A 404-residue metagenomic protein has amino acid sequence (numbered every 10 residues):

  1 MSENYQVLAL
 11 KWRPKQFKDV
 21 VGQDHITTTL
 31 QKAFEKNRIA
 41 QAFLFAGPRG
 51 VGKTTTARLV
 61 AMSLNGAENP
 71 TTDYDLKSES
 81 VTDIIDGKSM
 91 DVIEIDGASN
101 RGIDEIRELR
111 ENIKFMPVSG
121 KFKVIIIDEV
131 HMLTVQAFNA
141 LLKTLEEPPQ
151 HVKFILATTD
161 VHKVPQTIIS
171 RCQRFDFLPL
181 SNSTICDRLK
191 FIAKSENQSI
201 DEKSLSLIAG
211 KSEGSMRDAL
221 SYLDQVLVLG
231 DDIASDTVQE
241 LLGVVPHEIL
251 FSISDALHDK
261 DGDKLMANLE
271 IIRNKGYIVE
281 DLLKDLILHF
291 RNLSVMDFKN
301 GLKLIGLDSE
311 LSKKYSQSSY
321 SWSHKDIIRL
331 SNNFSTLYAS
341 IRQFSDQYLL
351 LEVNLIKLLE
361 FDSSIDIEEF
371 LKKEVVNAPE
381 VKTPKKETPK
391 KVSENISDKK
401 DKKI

Functional and structural regions predicted by a protein language model:
M1-R174, T184, I192, F361: P-loop/Walker A NTP-binding region and its immediately flanking N-terminal helices in P-loop NTPase folds
I26, M62, K88-S89, E105-E111 (+3 more regions): Extended, largely alpha-helical regulatory/partner-binding modules appended to the mid-to-C-terminal parts
T54, L269, I287, V353 (+2 more regions): General helical secondary-structure elements
S78, P165, P246, D308 (+2 more regions): Alpha-helix initiation/capping motif
P379-I404: Acidic, low-complexity intrinsically disordered tails
